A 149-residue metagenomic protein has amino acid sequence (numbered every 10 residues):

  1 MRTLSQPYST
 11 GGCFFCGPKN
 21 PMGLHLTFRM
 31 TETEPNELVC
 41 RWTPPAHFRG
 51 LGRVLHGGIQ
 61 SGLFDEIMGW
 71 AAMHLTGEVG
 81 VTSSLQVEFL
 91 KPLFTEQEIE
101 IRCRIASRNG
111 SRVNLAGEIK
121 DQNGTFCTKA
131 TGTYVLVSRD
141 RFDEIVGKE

Functional and structural regions predicted by a protein language model:
M1-Q6, L93-T95, A106-E149: HotDog/MaoC-like acyl-thioester-processing domains
M1-R41, P45-A46, E149: Non-catalytic linker/capping segments at the edges of enzyme domains
L24, V81-S83, I99, V113 (+1 more regions): Hydrophobic core residues within well-ordered beta-strands of beta-rich domains
R29-T31, R104-R108: Short beta-strand micro-motifs enriched in acidic
E37-V39, E100, N114: General beta-strand recognition
V39-G62: A conserved, well-ordered hydrophobic junction motif at loop->secondary-structure transitions
R41-T43, Q86-E88, R102-R104, E118 (+1 more regions): Residue-level recognition of well-ordered beta-strand positions that form the cores of beta-sheet-rich folds across
I67-E100: Hydrophobic beta-strand-centered segment that forms part of the acyl-chain substrate-binding groove
